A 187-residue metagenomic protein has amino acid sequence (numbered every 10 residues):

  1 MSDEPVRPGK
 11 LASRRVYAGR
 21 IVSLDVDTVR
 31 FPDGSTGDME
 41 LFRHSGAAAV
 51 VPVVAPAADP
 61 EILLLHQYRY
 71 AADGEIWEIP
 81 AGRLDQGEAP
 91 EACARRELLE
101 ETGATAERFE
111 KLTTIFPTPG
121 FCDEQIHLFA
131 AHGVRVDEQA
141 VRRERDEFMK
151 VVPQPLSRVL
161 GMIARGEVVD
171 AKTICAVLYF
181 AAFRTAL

Functional and structural regions predicted by a protein language model:
M1-Y17: Extended interaction-bearing regions that mediate binding to partners or small molecules
A12-V51: Acidic, metal-coordinating catalytic segment for phosphate/diphosphate chemistry, firing primarily on the Nudix
S23-D27, E75, Q125-H127: Short beta-strand micro-motifs in enzyme catalytic cores
R30-F31, Y70, R135: Active-site/binding-pocket entry motifs
G37, A48-A49, V54, R83-A171: Unchanged
G37-E78: N-terminal strand-loop-strand
A181-L187: Short helix-capping/linker segments at secondary-structure and domain boundaries
